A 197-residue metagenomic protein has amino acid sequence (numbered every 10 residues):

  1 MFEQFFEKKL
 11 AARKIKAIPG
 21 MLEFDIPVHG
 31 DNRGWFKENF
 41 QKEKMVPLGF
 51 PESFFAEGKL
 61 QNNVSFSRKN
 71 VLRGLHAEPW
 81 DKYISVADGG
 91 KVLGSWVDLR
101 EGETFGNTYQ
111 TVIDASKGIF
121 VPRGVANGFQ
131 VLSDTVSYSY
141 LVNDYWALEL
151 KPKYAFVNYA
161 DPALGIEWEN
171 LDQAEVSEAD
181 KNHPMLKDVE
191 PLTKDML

Functional and structural regions predicted by a protein language model:
F2-I113, S133-T135, V142-L197: Non-catalytic, conserved peripheral segments adjacent to functional cores
Q110-F120, A126: Trp-centered recognition loops
I119, N127-L132, Y140, L148: Short beta-strand His + acidic residue motifs that chelate non-heme Fe in jelly-roll/DSBH and cupin folds
